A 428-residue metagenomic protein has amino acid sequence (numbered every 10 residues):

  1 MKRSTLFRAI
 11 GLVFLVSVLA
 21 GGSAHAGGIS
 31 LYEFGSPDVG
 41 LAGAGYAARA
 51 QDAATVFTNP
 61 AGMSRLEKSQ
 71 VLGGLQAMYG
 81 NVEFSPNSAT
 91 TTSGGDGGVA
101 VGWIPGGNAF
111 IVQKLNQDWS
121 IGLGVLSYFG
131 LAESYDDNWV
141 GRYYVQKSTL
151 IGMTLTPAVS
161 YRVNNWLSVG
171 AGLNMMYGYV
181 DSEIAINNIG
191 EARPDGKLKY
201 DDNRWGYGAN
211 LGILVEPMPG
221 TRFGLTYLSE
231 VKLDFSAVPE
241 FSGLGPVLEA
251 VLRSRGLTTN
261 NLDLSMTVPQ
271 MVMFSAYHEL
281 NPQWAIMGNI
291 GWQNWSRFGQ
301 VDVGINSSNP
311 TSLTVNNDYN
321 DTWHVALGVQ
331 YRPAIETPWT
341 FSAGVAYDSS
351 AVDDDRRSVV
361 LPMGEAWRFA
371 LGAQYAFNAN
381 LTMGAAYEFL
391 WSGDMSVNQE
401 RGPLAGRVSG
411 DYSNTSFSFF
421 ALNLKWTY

Functional and structural regions predicted by a protein language model:
M1-G11: Bacterial N-terminal signal peptides that target proteins for export
I10-G21: Bacterial N-terminal signal peptides
G22, P37, A54, E67-V71 (+1 more regions): A generic secondary-structure signal marking the coil-to-beta-strand transition
H25-F34, D38-V39, Y46, A89-D96 (+1 more regions): Outer-membrane beta-barrel porins/channels
S30-G45, S64-E83: Transmembrane beta-strand segments of Gram-negative outer membrane beta-barrel proteins
A47, D52-M63: Periplasmic N-terminal accessory/gating domains of Gram-negative outer-membrane beta-barrel systems
V56-F57, Q70-Q76, F110-V112, S120-G124: Short, conserved beta-strand segments within well-ordered enzyme catalytic domains that often line or immediately flank
